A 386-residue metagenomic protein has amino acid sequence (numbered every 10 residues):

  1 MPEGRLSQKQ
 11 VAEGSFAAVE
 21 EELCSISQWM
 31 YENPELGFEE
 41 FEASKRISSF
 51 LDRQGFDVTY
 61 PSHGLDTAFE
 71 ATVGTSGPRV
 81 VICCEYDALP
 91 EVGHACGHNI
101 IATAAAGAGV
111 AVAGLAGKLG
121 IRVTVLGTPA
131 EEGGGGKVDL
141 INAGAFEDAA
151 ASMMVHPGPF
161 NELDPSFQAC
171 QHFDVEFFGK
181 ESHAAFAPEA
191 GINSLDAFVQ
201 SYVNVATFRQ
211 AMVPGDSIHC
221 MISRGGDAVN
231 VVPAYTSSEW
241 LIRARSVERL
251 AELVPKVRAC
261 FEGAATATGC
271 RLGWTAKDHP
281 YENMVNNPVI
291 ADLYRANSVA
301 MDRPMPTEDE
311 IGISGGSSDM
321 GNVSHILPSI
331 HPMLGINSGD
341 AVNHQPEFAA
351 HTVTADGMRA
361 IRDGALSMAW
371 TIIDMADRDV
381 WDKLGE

Functional and structural regions predicted by a protein language model:
P2-I121: Acidic/His- and Gly-rich active-site-bordering loop/insert found across diverse amide/peptide-bond hydrolases
S15-V19, S25-W29, N33, R46 (+8 more regions): Generic non-transmembrane alpha-helical segments
M30, A71, I82, H98 (+8 more regions): Divalent metal-coordination and catalytic microenvironments
V58-T59, G109-L126, V205-D216, R378-K383: Phosphate-handling active-site elements
C83-E85, T124-T128, M153-H156, E176-F178 (+1 more regions): Short beta-strand segments
A106-F167: Acidic/histidine-rich catalytic neighborhood of metal-dependent amide-processing enzymes
E147-S298, G312-G321: Midchain, well-structured core segments that form catalytic/ion-binding scaffolds
P306-L366, T371-E386: Zn-dependent metallopeptidase/amidohydrolase metal-coordination segment
